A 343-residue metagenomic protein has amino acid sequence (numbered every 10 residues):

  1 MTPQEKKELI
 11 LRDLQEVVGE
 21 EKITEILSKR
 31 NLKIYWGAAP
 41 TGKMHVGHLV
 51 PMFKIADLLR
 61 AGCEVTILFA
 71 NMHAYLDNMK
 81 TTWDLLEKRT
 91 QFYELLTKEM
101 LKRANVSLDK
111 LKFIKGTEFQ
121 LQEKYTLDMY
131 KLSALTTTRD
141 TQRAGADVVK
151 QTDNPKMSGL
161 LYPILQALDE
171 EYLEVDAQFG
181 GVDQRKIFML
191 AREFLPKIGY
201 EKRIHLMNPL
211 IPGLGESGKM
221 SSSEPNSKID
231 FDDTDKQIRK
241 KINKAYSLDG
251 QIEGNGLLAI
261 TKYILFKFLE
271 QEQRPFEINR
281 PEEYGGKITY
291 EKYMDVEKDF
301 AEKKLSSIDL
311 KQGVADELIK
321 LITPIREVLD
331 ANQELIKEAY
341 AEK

Functional and structural regions predicted by a protein language model:
M1-V18: Active-site-proximal helix-loop elements at catalytic-domain edges
E16-N78, A177-A191: N-terminal catalytic cores of NTP/NDP-binding nucleotidyl/phosphoryl-transfer enzymes
A38-P40, T117, E224, D233: Short, flexible loop/turn elements at secondary-structure junctions
G42-V46, D77-R89, S222: Short coil/turn segments at secondary-structure boundaries
H45, T97, S217: Divalent metal-coordination and catalytic microenvironments
A70-W83, N208-L214: Short connector loops at secondary-structure junctions
W83-M207: Divalent-metal (Mg2+/Mn2+/Ca2+)-assisted nucleotide/phosphate chemistry catalytic cores
A167, L173, R185-K343: Conserved nucleotide- and phosphate/pyrophosphate-binding catalytic cores in adenylate/nucleotidyl-handling enzymes
